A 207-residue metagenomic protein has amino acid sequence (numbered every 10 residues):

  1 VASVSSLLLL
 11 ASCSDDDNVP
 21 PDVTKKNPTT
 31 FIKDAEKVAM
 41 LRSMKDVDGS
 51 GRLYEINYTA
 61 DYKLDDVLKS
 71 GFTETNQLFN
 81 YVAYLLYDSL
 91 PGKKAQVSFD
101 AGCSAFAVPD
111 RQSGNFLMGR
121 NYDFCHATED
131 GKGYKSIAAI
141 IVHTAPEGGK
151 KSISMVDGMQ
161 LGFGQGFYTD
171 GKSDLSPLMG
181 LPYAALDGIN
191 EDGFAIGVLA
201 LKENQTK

Functional and structural regions predicted by a protein language model:
L9-S12: C-terminal motif of bacterial Sec signal peptides marking the signal peptidase cleavage site
S14-K207: N-terminal mature-domain region immediately after signal-peptide cleavage in secreted/organellar precursors
